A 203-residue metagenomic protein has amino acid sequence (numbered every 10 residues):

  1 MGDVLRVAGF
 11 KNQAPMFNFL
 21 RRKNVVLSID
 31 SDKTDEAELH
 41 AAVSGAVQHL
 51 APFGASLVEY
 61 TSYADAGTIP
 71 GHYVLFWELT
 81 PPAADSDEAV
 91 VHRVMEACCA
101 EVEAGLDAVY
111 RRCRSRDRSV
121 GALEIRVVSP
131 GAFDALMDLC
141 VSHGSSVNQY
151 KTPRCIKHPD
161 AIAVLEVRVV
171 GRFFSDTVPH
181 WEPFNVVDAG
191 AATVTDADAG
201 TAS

Functional and structural regions predicted by a protein language model:
M1-S203: AMP-binding adenylation
